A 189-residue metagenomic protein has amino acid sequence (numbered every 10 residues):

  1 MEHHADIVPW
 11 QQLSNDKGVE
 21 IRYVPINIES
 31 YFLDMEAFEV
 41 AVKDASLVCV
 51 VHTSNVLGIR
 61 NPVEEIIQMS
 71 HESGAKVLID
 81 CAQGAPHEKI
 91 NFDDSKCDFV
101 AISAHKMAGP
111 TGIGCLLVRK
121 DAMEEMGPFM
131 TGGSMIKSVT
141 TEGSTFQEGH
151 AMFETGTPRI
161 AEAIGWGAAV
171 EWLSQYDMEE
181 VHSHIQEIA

Functional and structural regions predicted by a protein language model:
M1-A189: Pyridoxal 5′-phosphate
